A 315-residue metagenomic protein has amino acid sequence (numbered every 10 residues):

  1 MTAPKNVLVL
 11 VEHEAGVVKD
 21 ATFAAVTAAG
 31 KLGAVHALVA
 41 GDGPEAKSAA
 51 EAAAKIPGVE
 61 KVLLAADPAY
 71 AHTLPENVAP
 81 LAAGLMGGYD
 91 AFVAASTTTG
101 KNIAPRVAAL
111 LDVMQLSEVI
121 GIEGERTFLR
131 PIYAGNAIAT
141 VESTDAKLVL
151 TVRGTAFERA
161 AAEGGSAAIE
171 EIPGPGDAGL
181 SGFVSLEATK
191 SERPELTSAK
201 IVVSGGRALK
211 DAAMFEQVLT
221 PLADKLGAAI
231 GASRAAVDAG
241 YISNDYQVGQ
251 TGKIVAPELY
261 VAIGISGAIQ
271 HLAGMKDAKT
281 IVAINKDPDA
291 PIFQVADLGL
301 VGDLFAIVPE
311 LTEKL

Functional and structural regions predicted by a protein language model:
M1-L315: N-terminal glycine-rich FAD/FM-binding segment characteristic of electron-transfer flavoproteins
